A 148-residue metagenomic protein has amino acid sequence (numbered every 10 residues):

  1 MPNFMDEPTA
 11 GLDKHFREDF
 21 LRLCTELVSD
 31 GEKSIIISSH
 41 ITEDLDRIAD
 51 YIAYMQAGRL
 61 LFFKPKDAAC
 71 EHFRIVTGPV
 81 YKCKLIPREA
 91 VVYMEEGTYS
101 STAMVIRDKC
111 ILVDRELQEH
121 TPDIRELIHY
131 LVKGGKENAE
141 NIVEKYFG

Functional and structural regions predicted by a protein language model:
P2-F4: Walker B motif beta-strand of ABC-family P-loop ATPases
E7-P8: Walker B catalytic motif
K14-F16: Helix N-cap at the start of a conserved alpha-helix in ABC-type nucleotide-binding domains
E18, C70, K84, R125-I128: Generic structural signal for individual residues within well-ordered alpha-helical segments across diverse proteins
F20-C24: Conserved hydrophobic alpha-helix in the ABC-type ATPase nucleotide-binding domain
T25-I36, H40-V105: ABC transporter nucleotide-binding domain
V91-E95, Y99-G148: C-terminal coupling/interaction segments
